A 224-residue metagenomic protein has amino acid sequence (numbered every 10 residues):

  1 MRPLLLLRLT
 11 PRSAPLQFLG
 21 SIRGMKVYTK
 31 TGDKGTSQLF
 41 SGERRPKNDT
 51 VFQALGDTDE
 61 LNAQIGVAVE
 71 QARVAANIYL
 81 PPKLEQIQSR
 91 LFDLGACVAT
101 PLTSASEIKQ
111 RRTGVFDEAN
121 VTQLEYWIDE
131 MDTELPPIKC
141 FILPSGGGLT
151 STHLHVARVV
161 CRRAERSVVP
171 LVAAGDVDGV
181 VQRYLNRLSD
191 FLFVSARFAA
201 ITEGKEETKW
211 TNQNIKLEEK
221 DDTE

Functional and structural regions predicted by a protein language model:
R2-E224: Phosphate/pyrophosphate-binding loop motifs in nucleotide- or prenyl diphosphate-using proteins
